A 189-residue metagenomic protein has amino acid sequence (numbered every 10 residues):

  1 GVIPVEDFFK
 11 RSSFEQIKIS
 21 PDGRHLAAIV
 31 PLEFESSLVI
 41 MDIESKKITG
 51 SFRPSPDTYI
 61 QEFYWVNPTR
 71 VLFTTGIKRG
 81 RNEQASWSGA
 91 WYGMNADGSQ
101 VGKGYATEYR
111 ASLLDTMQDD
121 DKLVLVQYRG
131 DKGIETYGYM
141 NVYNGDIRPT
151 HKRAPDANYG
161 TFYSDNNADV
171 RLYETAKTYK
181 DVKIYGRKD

Functional and structural regions predicted by a protein language model:
G1-D189: Beta-propeller folds
